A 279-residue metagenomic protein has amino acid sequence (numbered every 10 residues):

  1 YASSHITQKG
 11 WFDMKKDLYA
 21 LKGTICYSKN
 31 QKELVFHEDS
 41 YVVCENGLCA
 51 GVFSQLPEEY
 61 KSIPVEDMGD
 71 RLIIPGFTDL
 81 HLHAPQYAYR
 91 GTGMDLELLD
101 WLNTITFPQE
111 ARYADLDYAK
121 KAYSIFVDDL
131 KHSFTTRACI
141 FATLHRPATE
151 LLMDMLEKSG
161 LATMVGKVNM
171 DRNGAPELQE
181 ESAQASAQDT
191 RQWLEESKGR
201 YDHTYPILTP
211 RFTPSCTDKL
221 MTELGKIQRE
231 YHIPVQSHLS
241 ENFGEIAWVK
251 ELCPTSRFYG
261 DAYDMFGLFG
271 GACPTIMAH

Functional and structural regions predicted by a protein language model:
H5-Y60, L72: N-terminal metal-binding scaffold of metallo-dependent hydrolase/deaminase domains
K15-K22, E59-W101, S124, D128-H132: Replace "His-x-His-based motif
T24, V42, G47, D70 (+7 more regions): Divalent metal-coordination and catalytic microenvironments
K29, S54, S124-I125, G260-M265: A generic local structural motif
V43, R90-L161, S186-R200: Alpha-helical scaffold segments that flank or form the walls of functional sites
I73-D115, P234-L252, D261-I276: N-terminal-biased segments
T149-A278: Metal-coordinating catalytic core of metallo-dependent amide/deamination hydrolases
